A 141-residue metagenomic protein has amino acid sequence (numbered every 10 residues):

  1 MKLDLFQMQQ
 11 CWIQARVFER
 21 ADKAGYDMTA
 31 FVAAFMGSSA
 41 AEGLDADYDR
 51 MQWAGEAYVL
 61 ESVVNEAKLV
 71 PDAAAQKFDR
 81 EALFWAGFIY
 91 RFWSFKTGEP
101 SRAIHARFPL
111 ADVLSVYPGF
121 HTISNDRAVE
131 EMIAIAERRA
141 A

Functional and structural regions predicted by a protein language model:
L3, Q7, C11-V63: N-terminal interaction modules that seed assembly of large macromolecular complexes
D4-Q10, A75-F84: Structural motif
Y26-A33, V70-A75, G98-H105: Short, surface-exposed acidic
D49-A82, K96: Long, compositionally biased
G55, E99-P100, S124: Short, solvent-exposed coil/turn linker segments
A67-V70, F88, P109: Low-complexity, flexible helical/coil segments
F84, I89-A106: Long protein-protein interaction modules used by eukaryotic assembly/scaffold proteins
D112-A141: Glycine-rich, aromatic-bearing surface loops/beta-hairpins
